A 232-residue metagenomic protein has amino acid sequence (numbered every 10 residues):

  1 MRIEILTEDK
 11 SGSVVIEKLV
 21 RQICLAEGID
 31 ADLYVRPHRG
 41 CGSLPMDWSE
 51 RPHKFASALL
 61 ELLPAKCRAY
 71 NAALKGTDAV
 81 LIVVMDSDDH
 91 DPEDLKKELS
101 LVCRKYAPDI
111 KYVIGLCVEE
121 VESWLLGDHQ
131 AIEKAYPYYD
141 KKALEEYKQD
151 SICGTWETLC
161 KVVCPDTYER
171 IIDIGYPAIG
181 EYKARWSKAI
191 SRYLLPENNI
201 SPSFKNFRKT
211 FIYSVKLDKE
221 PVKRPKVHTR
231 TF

Functional and structural regions predicted by a protein language model:
R2, S13-F232: C-terminal accessory helical subdomains adjacent to catalytic cores in phosphodiester- and nucleotide-handling enzymes
I5: Conserved SAM-binding loop
E8-D9: Helix N-cap/beta->alpha junction signal
